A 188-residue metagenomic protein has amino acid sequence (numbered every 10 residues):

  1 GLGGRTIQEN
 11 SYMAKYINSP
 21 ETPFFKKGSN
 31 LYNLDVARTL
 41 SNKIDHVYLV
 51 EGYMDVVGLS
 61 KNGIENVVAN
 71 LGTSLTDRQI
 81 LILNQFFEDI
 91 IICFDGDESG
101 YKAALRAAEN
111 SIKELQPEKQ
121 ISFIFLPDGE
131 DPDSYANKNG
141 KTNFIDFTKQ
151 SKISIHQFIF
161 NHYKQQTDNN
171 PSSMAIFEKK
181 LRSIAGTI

Functional and structural regions predicted by a protein language model:
G1-F86, A103-A104: Phosphate-handling DNA/RNA-contact segment within nucleic-acid enzymes
L31-L34, D77, N84, G100-A108 (+3 more regions): Amphipathic alpha-helical transducer elements in NTP-driven molecular machines
V47-L49, E88-S99, A104, I124-F125: Acidic beta-strand-to-loop metal/phosphate-binding motif
G63-V67, A107-S111, K138-T142: Short secondary-structure boundary/capping segments
N66-V67, I90, E118-I121: Hydrophobic anchor at the start of a short beta-strand that flanks the dinucleotide cofactor-binding loop
I82, N110-E118: Arginine/glycine-rich "motif VI" loop of SF2 helicases in the C-terminal RecA-like domain
E118-I188: C-terminal or mid-to-C-terminal helical accessory/interaction module adjacent to the motor/catalytic core
